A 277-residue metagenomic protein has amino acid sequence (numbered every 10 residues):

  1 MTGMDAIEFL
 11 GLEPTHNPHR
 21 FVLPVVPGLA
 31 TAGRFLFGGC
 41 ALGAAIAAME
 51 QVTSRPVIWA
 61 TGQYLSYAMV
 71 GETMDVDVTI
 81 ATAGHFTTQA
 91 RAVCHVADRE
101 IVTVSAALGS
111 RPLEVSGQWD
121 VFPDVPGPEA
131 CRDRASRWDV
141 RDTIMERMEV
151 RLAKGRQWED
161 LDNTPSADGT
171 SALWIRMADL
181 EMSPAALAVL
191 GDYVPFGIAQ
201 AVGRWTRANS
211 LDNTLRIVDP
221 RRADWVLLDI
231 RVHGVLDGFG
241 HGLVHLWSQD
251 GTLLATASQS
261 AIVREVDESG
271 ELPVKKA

Functional and structural regions predicted by a protein language model:
M1-A277: Terminal targeting signals and extreme-terminal segments of soluble enzymes
